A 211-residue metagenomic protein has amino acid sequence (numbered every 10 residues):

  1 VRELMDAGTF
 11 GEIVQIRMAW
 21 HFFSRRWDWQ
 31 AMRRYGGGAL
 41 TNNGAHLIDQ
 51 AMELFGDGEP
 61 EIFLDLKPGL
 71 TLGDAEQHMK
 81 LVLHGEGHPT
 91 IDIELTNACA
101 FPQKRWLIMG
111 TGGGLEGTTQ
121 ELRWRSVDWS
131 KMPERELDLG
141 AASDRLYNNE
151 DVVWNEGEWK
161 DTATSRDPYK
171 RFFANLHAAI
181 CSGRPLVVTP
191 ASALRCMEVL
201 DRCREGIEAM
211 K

Functional and structural regions predicted by a protein language model:
V1-L72, M210: Predominantly a Rossmann-like dinucleotide-binding segment in NAD(P)-dependent oxidoreductases
R26, L47-I48, Y169-A174, L200: A general structural signal for well-ordered alpha-helical segments in protein cores
A45, E94-P102: Glycine-rich phosphate/pyrophosphate-binding beta-alpha loops
G73-H78: A short, glycine/Asx- and small/polar-enriched loop/turn that sits immediately N-terminal to a beta-strand
L81-H88, I108-T111: Active-site beta-strand termini and strand-to-loop segments that position acidic
G112-V187: C-terminal glycine/acidic-rich active-site capping loop/insertion
V199-A209: Short arginine-rich
